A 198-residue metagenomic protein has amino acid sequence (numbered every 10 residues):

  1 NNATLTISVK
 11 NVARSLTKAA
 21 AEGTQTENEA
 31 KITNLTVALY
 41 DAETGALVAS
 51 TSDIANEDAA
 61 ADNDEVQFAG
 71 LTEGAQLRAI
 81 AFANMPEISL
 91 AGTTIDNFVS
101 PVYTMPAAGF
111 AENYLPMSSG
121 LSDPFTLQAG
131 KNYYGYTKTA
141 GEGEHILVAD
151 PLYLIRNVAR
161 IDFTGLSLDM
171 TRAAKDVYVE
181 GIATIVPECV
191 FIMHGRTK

Functional and structural regions predicted by a protein language model:
N1-N2: Bacterial Sec-dependent N-terminal signal peptides
T6-A173: Short, low-hydrophobicity acidic/polar segments
R172-K198: Short helix-loop boundary/capping segments
